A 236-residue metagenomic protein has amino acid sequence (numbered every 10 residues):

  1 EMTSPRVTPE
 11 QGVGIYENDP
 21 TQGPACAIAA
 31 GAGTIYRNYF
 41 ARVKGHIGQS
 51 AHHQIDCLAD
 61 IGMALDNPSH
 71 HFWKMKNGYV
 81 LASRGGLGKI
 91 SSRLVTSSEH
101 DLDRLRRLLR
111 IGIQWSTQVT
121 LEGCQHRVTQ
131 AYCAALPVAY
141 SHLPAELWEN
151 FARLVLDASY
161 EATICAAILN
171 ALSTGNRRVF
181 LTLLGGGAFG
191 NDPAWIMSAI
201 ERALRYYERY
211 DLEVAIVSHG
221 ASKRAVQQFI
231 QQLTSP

Functional and structural regions predicted by a protein language model:
E1-V179, L183-P236: Macrodomain-like recognition of ADP-ribose-binding/processing modules
